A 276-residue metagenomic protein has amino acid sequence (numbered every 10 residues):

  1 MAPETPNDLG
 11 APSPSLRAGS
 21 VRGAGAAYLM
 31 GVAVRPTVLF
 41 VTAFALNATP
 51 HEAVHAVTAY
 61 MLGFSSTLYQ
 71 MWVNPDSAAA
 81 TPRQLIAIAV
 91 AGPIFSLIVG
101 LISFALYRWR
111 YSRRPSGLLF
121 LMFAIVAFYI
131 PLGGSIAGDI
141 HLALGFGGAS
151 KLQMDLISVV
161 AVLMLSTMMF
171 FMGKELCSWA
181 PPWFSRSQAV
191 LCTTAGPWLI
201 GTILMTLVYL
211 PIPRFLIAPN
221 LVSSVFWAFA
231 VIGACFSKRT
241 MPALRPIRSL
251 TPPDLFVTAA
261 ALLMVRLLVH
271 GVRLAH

Functional and structural regions predicted by a protein language model:
A2-H276: Hydrophobic transmembrane alpha-helices and their immediate loop junctions in multi-pass integral membrane proteins
